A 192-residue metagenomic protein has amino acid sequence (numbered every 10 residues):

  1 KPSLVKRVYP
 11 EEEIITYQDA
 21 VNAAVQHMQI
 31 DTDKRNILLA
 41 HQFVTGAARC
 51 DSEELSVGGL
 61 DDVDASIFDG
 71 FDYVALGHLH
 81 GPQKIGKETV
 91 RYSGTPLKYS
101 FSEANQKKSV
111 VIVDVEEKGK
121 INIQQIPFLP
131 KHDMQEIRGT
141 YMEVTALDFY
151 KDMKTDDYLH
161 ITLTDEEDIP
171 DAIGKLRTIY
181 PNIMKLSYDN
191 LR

Functional and structural regions predicted by a protein language model:
K1-K87: His/Asp/Glu-rich metal-coordinating catalytic cores of metallo-dependent phosphodiesterases/hydrolases acting on
E11-T16, A20, V111, T140 (+1 more regions): Secondary-structure junction/capping motif
E12-T16, A104, E167: Residue-level detector of secondary-structure boundary/capping sites
Q26, G77-L79, S100, A146-Y150 (+1 more regions): Intrinsically disordered, low-complexity boundary segments flanking structured domains
R35, K107-K108, D156-Y158: Short, surface-exposed beta-edge/turn micro-motifs
Q42-R49, T95-S109, S187-L191: Short flexible/disordered coil segments
D72-L76, G81-E143: Active-site-adjacent helix-turn-beta-strand microarchitecture at beta-sheet edges that either contains or buttresses
V115-R192: Accessory, non-catalytic peripheral segments of nucleic-acid enzymes
